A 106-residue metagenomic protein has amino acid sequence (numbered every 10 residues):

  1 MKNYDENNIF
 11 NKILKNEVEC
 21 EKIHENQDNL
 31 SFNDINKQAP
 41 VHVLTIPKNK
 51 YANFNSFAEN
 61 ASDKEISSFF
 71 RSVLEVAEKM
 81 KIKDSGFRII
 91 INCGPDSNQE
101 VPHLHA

Functional and structural regions predicted by a protein language model:
M1-A106: HIT superfamily nucleotide-processing domains
